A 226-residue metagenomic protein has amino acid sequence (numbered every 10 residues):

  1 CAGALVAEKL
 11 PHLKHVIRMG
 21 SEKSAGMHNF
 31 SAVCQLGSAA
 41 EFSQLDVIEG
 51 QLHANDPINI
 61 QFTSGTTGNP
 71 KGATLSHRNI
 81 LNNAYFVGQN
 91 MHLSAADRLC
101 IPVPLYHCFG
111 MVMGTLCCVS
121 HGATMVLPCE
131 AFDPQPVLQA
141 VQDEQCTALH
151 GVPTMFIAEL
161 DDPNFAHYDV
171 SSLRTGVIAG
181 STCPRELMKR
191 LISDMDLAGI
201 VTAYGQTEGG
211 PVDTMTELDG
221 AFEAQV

Functional and structural regions predicted by a protein language model:
C1, K71-T74, I101, T124-A131 (+1 more regions): Short beta-strand->loop structural element characteristic of the AMP-binding/adenylate-forming
C1-H12, D196, A221-V226: Short, flexible, glycine-rich and Lys/Arg-enriched loop motifs at helix boundaries that contact anionic partners
K9-L13, R18, S24, H28-S31 (+3 more regions): Conserved pre-ATP/AMP-binding loop-to-beta segment of ANL
Q35, A123, D143-G151, L160-V226: Gly/Ser/Thr-rich phosphate-binding loop
A40-S43, A54, N59, A73-S94 (+4 more regions): Conserved structural elements of the adenylate-forming
D46-E49, P134-L138, I157, F165: Short hydrophobic/charged patches on amphipathic alpha-helices used for structural packing and interfaces
P57, T63-T66, L99, L105 (+5 more regions): Conserved S/T- and glycine-rich ATP-binding loop of Class I adenylate-forming
L81-R98, C108-A148, D162: Conserved AMP-binding/adenylation subdomain of ANL enzymes
